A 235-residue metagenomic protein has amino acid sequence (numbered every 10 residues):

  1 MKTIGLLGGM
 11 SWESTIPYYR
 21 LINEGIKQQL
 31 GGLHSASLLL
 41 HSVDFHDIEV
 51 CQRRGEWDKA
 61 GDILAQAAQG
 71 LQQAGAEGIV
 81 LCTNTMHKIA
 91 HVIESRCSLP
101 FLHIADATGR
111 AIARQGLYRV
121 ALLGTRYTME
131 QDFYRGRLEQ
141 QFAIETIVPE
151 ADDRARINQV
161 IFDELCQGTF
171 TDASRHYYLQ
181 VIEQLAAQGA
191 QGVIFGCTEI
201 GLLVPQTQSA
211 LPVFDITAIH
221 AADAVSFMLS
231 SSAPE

Functional and structural regions predicted by a protein language model:
M1-E235: Non-catalytic structural scaffold of enzyme domains
